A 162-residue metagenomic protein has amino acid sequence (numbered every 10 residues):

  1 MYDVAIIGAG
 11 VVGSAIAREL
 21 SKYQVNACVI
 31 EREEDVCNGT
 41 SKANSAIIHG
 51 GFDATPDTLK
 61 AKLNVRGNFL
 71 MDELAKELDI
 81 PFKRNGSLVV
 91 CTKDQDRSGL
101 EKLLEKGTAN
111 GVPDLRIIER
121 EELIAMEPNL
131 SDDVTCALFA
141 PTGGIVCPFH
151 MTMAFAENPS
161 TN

Functional and structural regions predicted by a protein language model:
Y2-V29: N-terminal Rossmann-like FAD-binding beta1-loop-alpha1 element of flavoenzymes
G10, E33, A46: Proline-glycine-enriched beta-turn/loop adjacent to the NAD(P) cofactor-binding site in Rossmann-like oxidoreductases
E19, L70, K102, A154 (+1 more regions): Alpha-helical scaffold segments in soluble metabolic enzymes
S21-A43: Glycine-rich FAD pyrophosphate-binding loop
E33-D35, L123, F155: Short beta-to-alpha linker loops that shape the active-site pocket of alpha/beta-hydrolase fold enzymes
A46-M126, T135: Dinucleotide-binding Rossmann-like beta1-alpha1 core, especially the glycine-rich loop that anchors the ADP
L138-N162: Helical element adjacent to the flavin cofactor pocket in flavoenzyme catalytic cores
